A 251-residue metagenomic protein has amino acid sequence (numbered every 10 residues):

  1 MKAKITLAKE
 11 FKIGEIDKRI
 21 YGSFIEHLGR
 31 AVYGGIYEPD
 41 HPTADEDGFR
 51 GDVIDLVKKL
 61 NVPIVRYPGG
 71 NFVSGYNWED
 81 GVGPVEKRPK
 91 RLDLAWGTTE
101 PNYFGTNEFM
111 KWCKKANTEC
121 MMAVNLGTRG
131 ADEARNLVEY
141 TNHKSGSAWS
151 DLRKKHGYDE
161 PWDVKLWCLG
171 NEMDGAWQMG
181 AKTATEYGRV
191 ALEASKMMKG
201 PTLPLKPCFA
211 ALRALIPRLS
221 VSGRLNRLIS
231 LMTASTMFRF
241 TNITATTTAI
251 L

Functional and structural regions predicted by a protein language model:
M1-S222, L228-M237: Non-catalytic accessory regions flanking glycosidase/transglycosidase catalytic cores in CAZymes
S230-L251: Glycan-recognition surfaces
